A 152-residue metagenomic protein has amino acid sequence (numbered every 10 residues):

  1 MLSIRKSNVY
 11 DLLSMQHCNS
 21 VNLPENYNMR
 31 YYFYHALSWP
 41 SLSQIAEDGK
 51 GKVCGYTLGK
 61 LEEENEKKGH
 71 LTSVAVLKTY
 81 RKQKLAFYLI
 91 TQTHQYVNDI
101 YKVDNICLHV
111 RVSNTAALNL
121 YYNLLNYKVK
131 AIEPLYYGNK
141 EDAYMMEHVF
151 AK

Functional and structural regions predicted by a protein language model:
L2, V9-R81, F87-Y101, V149-A151: Acetyl-CoA-dependent GNAT
I4, K82, V110: Conserved SAM-binding loop
A75, V112-N114: Active-site-proximal loop/turn and secondary-structure-junction residues that shape catalytic pockets, frequently
I90, N114-A117, P134-N139: Short glycine/proline-centered loop/turn elements that form peptide/ligand docking sites
C107-H109, L125-M145: Conserved catalytic-core motifs of GNAT/GCN5-like acyltransferases
